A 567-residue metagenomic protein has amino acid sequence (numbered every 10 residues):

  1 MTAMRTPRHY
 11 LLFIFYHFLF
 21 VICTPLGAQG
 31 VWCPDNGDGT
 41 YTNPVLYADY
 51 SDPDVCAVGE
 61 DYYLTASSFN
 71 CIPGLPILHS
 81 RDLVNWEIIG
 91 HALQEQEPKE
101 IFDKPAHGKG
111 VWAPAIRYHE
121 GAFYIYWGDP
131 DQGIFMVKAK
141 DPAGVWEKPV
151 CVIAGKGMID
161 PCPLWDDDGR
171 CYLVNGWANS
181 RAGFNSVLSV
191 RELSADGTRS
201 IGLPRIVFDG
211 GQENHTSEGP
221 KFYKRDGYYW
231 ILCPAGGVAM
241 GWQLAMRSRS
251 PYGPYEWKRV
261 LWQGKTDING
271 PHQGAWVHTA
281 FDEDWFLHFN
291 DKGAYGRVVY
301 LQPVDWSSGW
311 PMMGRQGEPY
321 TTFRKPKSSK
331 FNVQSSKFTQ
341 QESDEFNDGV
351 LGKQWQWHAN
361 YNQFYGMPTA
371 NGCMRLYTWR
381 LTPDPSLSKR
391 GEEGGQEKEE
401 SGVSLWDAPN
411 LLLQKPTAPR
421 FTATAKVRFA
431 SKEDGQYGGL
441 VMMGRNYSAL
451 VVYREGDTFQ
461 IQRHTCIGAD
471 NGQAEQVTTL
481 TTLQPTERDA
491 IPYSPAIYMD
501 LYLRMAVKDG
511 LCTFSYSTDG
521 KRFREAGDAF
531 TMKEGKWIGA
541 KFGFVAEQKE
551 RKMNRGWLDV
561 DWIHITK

Functional and structural regions predicted by a protein language model:
M1-L11: N-terminal secretory signal peptides that target proteins for export/translocation
H9-L12, G394, I467: General helical structural elements
H9-Y10, Y16-H17, D384: Intrinsic-disorder-associated, low-complexity terminal segments enriched in Asp/Asn/His/Tyr and depleted of Lys/Arg
F13-P25: Bacterial N-terminal signal peptides
C23, G27, K389-E393, E399: Glycine-biased, low-complexity coil/linker segments
A28-S386, E400-K567: Carbohydrate-active catalytic/glycan-binding domains of CAZyme proteins, especially the secreted or lumenal ectodomains
